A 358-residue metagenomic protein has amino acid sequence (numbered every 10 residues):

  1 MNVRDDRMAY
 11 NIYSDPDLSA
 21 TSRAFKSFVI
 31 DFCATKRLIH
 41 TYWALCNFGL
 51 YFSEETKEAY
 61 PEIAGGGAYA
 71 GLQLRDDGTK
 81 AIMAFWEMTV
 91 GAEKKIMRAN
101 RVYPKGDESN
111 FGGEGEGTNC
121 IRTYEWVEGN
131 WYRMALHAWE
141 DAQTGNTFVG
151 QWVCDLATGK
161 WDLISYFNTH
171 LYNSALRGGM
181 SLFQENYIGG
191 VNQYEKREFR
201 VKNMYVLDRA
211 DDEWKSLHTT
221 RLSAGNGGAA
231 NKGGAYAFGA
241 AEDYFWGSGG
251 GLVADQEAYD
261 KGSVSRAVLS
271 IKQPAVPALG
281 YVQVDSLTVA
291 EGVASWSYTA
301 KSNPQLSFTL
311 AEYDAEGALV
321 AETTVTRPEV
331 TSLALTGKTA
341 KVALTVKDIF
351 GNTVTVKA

Functional and structural regions predicted by a protein language model:
M1-K105: Secretory/extracellular carbohydrate-interaction modules and structurally similar beta-sandwich "look-alikes"
M1-S27, D31-Y42, G189-T309: Activation corresponds to long, low-complexity, non-globular regions
S109-W131: Short, aromatic/His-centered strand-loop micro-motif at the edge of beta-sheets
W126-L163: Carbohydrate-binding surfaces in secreted/extracellular proteins
V153, L310-D314: Conserved aromatic beta-strand anchor motif in extracellular beta-sandwich/beta-rich domains
I164-E195: Flexible glycan-contacting loops in extracellular carbohydrate-active proteins
A321-R327: Short beta-strand segments within Ig-like beta-sandwich modules, predominantly Fibronectin type-III
L335-V354: Beta-strand-rich modules
